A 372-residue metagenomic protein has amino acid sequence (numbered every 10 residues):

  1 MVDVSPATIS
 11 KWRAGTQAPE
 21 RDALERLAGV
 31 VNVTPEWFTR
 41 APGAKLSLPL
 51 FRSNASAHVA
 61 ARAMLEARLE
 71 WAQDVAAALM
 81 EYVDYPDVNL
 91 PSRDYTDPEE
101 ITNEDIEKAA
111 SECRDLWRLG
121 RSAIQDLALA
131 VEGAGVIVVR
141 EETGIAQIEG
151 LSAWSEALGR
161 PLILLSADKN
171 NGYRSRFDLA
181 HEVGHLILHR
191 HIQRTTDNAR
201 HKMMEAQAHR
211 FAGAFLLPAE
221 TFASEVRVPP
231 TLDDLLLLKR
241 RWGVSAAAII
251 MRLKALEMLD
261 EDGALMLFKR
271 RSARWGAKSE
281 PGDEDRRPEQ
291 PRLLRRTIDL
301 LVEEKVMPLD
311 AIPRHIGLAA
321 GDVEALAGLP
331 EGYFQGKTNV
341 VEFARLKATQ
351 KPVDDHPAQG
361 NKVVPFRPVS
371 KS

Functional and structural regions predicted by a protein language model:
M1-S372: Active-site hotspot residues in diverse enzymes, especially metal/ion-binding acidic/histidine motifs
